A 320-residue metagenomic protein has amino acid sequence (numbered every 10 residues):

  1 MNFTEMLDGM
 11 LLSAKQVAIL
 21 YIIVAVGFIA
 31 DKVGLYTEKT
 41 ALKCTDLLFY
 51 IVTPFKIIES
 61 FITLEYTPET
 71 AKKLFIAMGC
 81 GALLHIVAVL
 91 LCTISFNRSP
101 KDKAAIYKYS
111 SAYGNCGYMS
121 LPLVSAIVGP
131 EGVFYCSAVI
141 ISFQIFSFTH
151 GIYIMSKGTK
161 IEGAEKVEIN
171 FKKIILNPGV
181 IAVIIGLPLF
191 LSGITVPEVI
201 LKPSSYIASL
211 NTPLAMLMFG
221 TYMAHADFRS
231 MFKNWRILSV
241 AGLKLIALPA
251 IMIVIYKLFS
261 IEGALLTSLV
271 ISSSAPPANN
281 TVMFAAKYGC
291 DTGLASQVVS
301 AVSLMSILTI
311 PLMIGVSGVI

Functional and structural regions predicted by a protein language model:
M1-I320: Alpha-helical transmembrane segments of multi-pass small-molecule/ion transporters
